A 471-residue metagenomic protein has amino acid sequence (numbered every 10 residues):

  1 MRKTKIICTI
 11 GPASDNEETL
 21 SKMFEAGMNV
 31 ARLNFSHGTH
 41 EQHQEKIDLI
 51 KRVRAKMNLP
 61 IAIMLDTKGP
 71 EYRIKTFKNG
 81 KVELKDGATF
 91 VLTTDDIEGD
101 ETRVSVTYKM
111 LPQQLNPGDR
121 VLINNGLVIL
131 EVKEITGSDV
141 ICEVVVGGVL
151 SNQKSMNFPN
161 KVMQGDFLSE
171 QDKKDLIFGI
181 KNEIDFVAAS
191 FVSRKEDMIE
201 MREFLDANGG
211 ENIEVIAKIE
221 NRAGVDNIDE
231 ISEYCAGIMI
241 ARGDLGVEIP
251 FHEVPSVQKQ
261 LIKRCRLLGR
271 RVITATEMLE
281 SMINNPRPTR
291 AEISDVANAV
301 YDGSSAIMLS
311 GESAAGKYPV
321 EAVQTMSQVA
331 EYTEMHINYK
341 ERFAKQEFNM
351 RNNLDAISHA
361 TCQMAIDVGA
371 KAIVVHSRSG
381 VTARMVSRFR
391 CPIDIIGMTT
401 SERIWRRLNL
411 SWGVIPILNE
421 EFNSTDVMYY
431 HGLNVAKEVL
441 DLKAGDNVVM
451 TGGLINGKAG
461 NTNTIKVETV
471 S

Functional and structural regions predicted by a protein language model:
M1-S471: Non-catalytic helical/linker scaffolds that mediate oligomerization, partner binding, and domain coupling around large
